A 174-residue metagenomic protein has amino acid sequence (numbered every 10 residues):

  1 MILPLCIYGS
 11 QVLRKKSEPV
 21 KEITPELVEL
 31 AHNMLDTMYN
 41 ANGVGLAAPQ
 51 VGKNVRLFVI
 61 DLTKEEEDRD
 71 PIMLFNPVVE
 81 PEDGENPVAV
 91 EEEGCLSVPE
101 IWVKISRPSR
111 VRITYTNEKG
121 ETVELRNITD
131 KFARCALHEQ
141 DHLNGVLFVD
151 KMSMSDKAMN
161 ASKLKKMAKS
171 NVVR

Functional and structural regions predicted by a protein language model:
M1-R174: Positively charged
